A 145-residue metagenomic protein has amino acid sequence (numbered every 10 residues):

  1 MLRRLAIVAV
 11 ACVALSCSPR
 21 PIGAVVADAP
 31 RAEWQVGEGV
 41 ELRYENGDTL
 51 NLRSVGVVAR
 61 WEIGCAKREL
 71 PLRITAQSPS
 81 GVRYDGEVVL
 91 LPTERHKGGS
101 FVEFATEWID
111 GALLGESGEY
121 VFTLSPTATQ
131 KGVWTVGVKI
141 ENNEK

Functional and structural regions predicted by a protein language model:
V13-S16: C-terminal motif of bacterial Sec signal peptides marking the signal peptidase cleavage site
S18-P21: Bacterial signal peptide processing site
V25-G47: Post-signal peptide N-terminal segment of mature Sec-exported envelope proteins
T49-V57, G111-K131: Noncatalytic modules at the cell exterior or secretory-pathway interfaces, chiefly beta-strand-rich lectin/adhesion
V57-C65: Short amphipathic, basic-aromatic surface patches that mediate peripheral association with negatively charged
I63-G64, T106-L114, P126-G137, N143-K145: Short acidic/polar inter-strand loop motif in beta-rich domains
A66-R73: Short coil-to-beta strand junction motifs in C2/discoidin
G86-G115: An anionic, turn-rich surface loop/hairpin at beta-sheet edges that serves as a generic interaction/coordination patch
